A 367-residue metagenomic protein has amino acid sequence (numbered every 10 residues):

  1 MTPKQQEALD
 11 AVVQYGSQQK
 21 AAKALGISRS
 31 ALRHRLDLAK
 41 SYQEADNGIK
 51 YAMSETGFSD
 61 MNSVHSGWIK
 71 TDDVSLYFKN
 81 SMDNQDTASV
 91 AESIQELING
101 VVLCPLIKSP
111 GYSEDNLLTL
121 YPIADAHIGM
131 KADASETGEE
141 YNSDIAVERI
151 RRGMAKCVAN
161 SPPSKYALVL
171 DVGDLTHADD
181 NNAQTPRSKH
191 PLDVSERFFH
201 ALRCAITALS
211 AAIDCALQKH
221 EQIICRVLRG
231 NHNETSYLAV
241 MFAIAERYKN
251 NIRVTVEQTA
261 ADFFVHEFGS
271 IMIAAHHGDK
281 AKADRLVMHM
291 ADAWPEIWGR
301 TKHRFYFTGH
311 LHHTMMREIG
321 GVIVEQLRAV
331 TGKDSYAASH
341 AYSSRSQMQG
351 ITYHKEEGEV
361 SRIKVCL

Functional and structural regions predicted by a protein language model:
T2-S143, E148, N160-P163: Acidic, histidine-bearing metal-coordination/catalytic regions of metal-dependent phosphoesterases
Q18, A126-G129, L175, V330-K333 (+1 more regions): Short loop/turn segments at secondary-structure transitions that flank enzyme active sites
Y51, L217, A243-T255, T259-D262 (+1 more regions): Conserved beta-sheet core of the metallophosphoesterase superfamily
F58-I69, A208-V227, A274, R304-G309: N-terminal short leaders/motifs
G100-S109, G153, L286-I297: Short, motif-level signal for alpha-helix interfacial/capping segments enriched in acidic residues and aromatics/proline
L106-S109, S113-I123, A134, E139-V254: Core catalytic region of metal-dependent phosphoesterases/phosphodiesterases, especially metallo-beta-lactamase-like
A124-A126, G173-L175, G230-H232, G278-D279 (+2 more regions): Active-site metal-binding loops of divalent metal-dependent hydrolases
